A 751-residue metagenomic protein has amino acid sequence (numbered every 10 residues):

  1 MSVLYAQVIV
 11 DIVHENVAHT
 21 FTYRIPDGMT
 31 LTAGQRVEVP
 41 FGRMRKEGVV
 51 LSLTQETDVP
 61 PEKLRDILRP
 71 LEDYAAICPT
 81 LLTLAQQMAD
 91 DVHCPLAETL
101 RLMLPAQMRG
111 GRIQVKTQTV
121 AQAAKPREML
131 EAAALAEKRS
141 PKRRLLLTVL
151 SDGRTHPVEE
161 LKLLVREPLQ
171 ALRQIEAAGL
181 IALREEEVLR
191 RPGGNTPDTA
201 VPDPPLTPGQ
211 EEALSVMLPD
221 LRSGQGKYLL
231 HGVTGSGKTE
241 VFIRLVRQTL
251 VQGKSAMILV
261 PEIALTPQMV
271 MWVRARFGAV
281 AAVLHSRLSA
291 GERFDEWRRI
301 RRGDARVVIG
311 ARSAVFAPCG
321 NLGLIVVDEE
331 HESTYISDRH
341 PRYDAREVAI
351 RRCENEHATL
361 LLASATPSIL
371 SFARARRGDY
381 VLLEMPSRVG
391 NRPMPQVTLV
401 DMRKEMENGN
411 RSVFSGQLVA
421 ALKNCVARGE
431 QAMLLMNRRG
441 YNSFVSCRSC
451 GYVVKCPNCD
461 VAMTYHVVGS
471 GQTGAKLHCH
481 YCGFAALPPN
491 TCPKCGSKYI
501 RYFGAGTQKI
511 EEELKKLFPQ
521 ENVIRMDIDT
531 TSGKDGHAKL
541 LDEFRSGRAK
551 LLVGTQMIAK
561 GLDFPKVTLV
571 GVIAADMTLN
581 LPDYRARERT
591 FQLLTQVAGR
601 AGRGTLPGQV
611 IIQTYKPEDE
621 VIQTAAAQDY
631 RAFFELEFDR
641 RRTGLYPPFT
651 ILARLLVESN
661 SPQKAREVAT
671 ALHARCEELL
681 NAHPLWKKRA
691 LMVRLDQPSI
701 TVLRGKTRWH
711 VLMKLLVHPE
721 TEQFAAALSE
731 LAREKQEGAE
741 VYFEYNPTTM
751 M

Functional and structural regions predicted by a protein language model:
M1-S364, S371, R376-R392, A682 (+4 more regions): Accessory, non-ATPase domains that flank or precede helicase/AAA+ motor cores in DNA-metabolism machines
Y5, A18, T32-A33, Q417 (+1 more regions): A short, contiguous, amphipathic alpha-helix enriched in charged residues
H14-A18, E56-V59, D220-R222, V461-H478 (+1 more regions): Intrinsically disordered, low-complexity coil segments
R69, D639, R694-P698: Short structured motifs
Q86-A89, V419, E511, K515 (+3 more regions): Generic solvent-exposed, charged/amphipathic alpha-helical segments that serve as macromolecular interface scaffolds
V201-T207, E211, S215, S223-R666 (+4 more regions): Inter-lobe coupling/hinge segments of SF2-like helicase ATPases
Y630-R631, R666-V693: Short amphipathic alpha-helix segments
